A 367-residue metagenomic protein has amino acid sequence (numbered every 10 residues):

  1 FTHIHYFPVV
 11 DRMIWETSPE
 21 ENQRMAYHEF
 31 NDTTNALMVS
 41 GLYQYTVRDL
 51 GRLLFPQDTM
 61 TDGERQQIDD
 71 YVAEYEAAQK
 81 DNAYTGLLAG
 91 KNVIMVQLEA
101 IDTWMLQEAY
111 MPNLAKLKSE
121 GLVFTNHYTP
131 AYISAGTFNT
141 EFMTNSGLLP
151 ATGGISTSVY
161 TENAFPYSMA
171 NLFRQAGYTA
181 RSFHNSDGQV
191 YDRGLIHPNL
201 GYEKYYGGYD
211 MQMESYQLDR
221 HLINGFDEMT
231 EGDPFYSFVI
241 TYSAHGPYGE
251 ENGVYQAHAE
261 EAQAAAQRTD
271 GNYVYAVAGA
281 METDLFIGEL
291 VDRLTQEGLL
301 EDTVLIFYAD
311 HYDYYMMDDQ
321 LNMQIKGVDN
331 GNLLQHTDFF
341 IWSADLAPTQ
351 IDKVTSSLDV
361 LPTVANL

Functional and structural regions predicted by a protein language model:
F1-K91, Q107-M111, K118, F124-N126 (+1 more regions): N-terminal secretory/membrane-targeting segments
Q66-L367: Solvent-exposed soluble domains appended to multi-pass membrane proteins
